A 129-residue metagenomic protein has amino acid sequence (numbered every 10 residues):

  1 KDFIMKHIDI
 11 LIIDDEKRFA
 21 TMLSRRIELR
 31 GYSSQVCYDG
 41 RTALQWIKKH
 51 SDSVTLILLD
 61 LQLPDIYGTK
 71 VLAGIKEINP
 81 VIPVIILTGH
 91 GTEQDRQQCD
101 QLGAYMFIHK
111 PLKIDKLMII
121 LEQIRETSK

Functional and structural regions predicted by a protein language model:
A20, L61-P64, T92: The feature encodes the CheY-like receiver
T21-L29: Charged docking surfaces used in two-component/phosphorelay signaling
S24, Q94, L112-L121: C-terminal output helix
G31-D39, W46: Short hydrophobic/Thr-rich beta-strand motif most characteristic of the beta2 strand and flanking loop of CheY-like
D39-T42, Y67-K70: Acidic catalytic/metal-coordinating carboxylates
S51-L58, L63: Active-site beta3 strand of CheY-like receiver
K70, G91-M106: Alpha4 helix (beta4-alpha4-beta5 surface) of REC/receiver domains from two-component response regulators
